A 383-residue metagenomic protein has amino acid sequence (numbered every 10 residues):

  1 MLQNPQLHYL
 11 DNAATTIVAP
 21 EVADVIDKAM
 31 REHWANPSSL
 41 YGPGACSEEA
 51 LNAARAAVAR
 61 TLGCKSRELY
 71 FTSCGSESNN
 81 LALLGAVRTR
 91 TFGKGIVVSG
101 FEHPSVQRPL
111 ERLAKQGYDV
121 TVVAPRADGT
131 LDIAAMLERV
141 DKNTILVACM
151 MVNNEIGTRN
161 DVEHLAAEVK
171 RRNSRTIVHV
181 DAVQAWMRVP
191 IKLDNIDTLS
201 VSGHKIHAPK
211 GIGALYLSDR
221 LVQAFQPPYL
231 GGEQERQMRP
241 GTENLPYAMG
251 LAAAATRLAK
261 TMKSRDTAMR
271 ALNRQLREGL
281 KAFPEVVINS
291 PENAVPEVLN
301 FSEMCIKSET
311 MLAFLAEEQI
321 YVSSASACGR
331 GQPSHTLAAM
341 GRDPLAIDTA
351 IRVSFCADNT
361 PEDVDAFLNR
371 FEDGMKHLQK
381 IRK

Functional and structural regions predicted by a protein language model:
M1-K383: Pyridoxal 5′-phosphate
